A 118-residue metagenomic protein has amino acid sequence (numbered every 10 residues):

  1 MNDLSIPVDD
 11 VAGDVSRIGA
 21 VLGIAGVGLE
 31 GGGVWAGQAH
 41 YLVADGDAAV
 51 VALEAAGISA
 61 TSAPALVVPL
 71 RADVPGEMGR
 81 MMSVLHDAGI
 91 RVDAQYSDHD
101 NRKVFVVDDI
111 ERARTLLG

Functional and structural regions predicted by a protein language model:
M1-G118: A conserved regulatory-domain signal marking ACT and ACT-like small-molecule sensing domains and adjacent regulatory
